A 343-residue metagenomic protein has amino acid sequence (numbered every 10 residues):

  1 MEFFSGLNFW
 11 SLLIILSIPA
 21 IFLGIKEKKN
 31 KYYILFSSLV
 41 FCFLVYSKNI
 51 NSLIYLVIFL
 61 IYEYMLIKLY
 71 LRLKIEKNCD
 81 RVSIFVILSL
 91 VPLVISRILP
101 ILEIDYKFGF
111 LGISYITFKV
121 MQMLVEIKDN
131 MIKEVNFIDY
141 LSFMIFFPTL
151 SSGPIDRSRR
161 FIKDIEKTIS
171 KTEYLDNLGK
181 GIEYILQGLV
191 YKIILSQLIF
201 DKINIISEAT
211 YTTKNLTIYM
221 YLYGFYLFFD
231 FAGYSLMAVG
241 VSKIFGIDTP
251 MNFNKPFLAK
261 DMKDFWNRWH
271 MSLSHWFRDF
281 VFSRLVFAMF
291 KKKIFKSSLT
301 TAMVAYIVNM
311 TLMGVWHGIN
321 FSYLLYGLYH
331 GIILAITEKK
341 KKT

Functional and structural regions predicted by a protein language model:
M1-T343: Membrane-embedded transmembrane alpha-helical bundles that form the catalytic cores of multi-pass lipid-modifying
